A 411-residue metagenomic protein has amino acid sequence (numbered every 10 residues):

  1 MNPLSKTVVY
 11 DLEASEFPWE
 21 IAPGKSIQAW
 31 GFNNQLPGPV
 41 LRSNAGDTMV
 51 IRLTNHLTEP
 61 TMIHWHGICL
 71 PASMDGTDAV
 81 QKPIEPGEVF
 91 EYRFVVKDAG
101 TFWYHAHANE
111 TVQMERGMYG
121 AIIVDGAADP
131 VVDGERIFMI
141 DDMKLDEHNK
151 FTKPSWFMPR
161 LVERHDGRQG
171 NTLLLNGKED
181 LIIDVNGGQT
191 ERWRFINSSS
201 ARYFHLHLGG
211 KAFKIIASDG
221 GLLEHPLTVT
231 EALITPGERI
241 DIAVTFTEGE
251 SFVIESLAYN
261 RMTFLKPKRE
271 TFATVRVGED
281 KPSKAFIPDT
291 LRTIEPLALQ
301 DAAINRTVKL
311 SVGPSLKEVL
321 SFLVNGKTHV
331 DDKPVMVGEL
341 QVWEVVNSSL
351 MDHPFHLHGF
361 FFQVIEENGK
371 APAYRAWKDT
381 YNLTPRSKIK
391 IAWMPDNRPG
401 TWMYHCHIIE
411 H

Functional and structural regions predicted by a protein language model:
M1-S15, M114-N149, E224-D352, M394-T401 (+1 more regions): Extended terminal and domain-junction accessory segments
W19-A45, G170-G188, G313-L340: N-terminal edge beta-strand
P23-K25, E59-H66, R194, R202-G209 (+2 more regions): Short, hydrophobic/aromatic beta-strand segments
L36-S43, M49, W65-D98, K178-L181 (+3 more regions): Extracytoplasmic beta-sandwich strand-turn segments characteristic of Greek-key/jelly-roll folds
L53-L57, F195-S199, V345-S349: Asparagine-centered strand-capping/turn motif at beta-strand->loop junctions
M62-I68, F102-V112, W343-S348, H353-F362 (+1 more regions): Histidine-centered catalytic micro-motifs
A72-P86, V95, S155-A298, P372: Histidine- and aromatic-rich segments of cupredoxin/plastocyanin-like copper-binding domains
E88-P130: Hydrophobic or amphipathic alpha-helical targeting/insertion segments
